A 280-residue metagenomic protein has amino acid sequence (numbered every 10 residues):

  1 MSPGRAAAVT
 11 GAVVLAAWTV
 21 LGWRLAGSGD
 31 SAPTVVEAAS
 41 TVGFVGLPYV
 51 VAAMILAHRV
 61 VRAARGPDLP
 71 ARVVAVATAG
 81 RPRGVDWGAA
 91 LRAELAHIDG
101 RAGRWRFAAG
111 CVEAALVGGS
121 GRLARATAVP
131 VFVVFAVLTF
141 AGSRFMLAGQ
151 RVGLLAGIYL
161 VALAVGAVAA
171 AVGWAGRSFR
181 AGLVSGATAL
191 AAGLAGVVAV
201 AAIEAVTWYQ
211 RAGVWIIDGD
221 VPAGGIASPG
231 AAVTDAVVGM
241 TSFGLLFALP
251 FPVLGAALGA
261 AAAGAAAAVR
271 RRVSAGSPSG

Functional and structural regions predicted by a protein language model:
S2-P3, I55-L69, A79, L116-L123 (+2 more regions): Cytoplasmic membrane-interface segments at the C-terminal ends of transmembrane helices
P3-V13, V20, G27, A109-V168: Transmembrane alpha-helical insertion/packing segments
A17, G46-V129: Negatively charged linear elements and acidic catalytic determinants
R24-A38, L147-G149, L183, A191: Membrane-interfacial hairpin junctions
S31-L47, A156: Hydrophobic alpha-helical transmembrane segments
L56, V133, V137, A141 (+7 more regions): Hydrophobic, lipid-facing residues on alpha-helical transmembrane segments of integral membrane proteins
A199-G225: Functional transmembrane-helix hotspots
G224-G259: Hydrophobic alpha-helical transmembrane segments
